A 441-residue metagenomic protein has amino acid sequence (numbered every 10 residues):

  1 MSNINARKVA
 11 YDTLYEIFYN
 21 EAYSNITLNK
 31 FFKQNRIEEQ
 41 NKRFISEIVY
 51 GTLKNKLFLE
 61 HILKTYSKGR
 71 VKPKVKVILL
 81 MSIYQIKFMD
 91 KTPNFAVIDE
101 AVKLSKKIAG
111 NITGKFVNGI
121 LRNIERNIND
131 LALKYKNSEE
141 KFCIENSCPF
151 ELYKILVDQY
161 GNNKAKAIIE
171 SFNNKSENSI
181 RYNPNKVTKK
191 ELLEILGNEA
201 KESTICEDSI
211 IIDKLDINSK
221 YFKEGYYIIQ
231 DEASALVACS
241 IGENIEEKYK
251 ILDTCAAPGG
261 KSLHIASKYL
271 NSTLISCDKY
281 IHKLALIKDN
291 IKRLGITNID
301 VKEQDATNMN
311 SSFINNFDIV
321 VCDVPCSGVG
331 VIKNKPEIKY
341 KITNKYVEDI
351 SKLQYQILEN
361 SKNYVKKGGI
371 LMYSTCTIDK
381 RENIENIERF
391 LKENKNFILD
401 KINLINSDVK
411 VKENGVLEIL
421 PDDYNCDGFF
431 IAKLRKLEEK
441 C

Functional and structural regions predicted by a protein language model:
M1-C441: S-adenosylmethionine
